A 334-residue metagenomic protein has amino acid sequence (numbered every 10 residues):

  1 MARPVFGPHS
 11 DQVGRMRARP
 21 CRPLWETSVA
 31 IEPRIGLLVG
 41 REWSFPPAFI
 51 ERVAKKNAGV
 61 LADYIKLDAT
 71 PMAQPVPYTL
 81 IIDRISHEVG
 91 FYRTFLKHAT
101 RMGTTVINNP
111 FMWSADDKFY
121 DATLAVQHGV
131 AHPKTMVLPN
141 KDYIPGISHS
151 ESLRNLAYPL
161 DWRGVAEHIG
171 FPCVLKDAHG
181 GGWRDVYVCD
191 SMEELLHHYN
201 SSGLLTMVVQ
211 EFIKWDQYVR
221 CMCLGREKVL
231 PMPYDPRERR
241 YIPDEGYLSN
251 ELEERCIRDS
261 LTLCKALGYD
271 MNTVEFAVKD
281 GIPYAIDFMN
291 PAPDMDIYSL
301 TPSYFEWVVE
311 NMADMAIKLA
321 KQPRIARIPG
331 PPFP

Functional and structural regions predicted by a protein language model:
M1-I107, F111-D116, Y120: ATP-binding N-terminal substructure of ATP-dependent carboxylate-amine bond-forming enzymes
W25-V39, T100-G103, F111-Y218, E245-G246 (+1 more regions): Active-site nucleotide/adenylate-binding loops and adjacent lid/helix of ATP-dependent enzymes
E42-W43, H87-E88, H179-G181, K214-W215 (+3 more regions): Short, solvent-exposed loop/turn segments at secondary-structure junctions
A62-Y64, N108, K134-V137, T273: A structural preference for short, hydrophobic beta-strand core positions in alpha/beta folds
Y78-I82, C221-C223, I282-Y298: A short beta-strand motif that forms the metal-chelation/ATP-contact edge of phosphoryl-transfer active sites
S201-L204, E211-Q217, C223-E238: Catalytic core of tubulin tyrosine ligase-like
R239-E245, M295-P302: A short, polar/charged loop-to-alpha-helix boundary motif
R239-Y284, W307-R324, P329-P334: A long amphipathic alpha-helix within ATP-dependent nucleotide-binding catalytic cores
